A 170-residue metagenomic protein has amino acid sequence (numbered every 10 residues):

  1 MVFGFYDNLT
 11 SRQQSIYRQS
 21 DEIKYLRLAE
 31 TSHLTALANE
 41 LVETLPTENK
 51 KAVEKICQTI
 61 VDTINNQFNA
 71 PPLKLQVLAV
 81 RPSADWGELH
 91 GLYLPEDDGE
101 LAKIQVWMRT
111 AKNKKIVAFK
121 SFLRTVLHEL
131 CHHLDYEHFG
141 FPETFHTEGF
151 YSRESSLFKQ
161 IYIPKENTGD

Functional and structural regions predicted by a protein language model:
M1-E48: N-terminal low-structure segments adjacent to metalloprotease catalytic domains across cellular compartments
P46-T47, K115, F141: Short, flexible/disordered intra-domain loops and linkers
N49-A102, Y162-N167: Auxiliary, metal-adjacent structural segments of Zn-dependent hydrolase domains
K50, K120, E143: Flexible, glycine- and charge-enriched loops at secondary-structure boundaries
D62-N66, H132, S156: A generic structural signal for well-ordered alpha-helical segments enriched in polar/charged residues
R81-K120, H133-E137, H146-L157: Active-site scaffold of zinc-dependent metalloenzymes
S121-L130: Short alpha-helical catalytic segment bearing the HExxH-like zincin motif of zinc-dependent metalloproteases
G140-F145, S152-D170: Short, Lys/Arg-rich amphipathic alpha-helical interaction segments that bind nucleic acids or acidic protein surfaces
